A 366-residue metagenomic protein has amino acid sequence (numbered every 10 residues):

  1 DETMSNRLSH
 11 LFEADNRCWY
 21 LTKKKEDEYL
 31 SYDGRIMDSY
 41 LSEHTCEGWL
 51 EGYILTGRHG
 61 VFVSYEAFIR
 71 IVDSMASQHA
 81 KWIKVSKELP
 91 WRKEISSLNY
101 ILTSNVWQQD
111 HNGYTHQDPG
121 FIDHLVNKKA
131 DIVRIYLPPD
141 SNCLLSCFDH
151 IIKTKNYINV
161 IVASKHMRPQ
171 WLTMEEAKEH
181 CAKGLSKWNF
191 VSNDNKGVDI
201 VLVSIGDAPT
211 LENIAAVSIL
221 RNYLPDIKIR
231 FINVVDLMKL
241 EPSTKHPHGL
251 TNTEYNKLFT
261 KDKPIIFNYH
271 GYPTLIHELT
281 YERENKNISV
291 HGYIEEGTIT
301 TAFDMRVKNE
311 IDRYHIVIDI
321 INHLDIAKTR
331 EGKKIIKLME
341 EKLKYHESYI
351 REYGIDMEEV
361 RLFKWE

Functional and structural regions predicted by a protein language model:
D1-T173, E179-C181, M238, T244-H246 (+2 more regions): Thiamine diphosphate
E94-S97, S104-D123, I151-E366: Thiamine diphosphate
